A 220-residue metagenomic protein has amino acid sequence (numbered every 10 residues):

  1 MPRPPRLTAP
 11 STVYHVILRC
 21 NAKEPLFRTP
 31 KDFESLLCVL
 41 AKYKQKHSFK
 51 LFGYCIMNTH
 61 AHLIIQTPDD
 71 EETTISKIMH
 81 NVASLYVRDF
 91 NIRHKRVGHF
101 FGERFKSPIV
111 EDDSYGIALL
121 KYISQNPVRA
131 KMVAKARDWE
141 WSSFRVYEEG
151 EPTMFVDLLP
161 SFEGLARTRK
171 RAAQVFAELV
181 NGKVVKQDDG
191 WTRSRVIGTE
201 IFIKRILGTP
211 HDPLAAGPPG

Functional and structural regions predicted by a protein language model:
M1-G53, M57, T67-G220: Short Pro-Cys-Gly-centered "Cys-loop" motif that presents a nucleophilic cysteine in a tight turn
H62-I64: N-terminal functional module of multi-domain proteins
